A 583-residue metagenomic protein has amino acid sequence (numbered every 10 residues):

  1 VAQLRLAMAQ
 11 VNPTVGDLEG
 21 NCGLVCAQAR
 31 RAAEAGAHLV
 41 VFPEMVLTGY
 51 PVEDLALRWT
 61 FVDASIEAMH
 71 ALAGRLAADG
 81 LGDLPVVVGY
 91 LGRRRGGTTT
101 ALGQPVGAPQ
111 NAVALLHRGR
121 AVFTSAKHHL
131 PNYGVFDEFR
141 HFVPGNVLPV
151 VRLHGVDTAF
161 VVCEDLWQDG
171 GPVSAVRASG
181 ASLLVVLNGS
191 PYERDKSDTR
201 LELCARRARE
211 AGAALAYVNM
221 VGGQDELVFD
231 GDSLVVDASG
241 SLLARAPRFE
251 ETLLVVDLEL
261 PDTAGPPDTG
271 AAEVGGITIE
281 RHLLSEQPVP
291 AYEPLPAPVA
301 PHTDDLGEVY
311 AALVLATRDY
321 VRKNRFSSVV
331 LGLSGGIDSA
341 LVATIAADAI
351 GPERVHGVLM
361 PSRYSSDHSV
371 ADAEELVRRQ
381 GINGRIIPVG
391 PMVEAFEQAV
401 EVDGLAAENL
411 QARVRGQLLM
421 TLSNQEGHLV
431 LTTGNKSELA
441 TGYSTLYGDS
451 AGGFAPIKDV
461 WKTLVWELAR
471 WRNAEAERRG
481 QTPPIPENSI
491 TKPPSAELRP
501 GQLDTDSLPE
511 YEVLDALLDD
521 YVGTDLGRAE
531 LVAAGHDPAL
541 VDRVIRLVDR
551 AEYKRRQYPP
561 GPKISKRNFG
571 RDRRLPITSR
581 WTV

Functional and structural regions predicted by a protein language model:
V1-G332, D348: Enzyme catalytic cores with a strong preference for nitrogen-chemistry domains
R152-H154, G212, A238, D262-S334 (+1 more regions): ATP/NTP-dependent adenylation/nucleotidyl-transfer catalytic domains that generate, transfer, or process NMP-activated
